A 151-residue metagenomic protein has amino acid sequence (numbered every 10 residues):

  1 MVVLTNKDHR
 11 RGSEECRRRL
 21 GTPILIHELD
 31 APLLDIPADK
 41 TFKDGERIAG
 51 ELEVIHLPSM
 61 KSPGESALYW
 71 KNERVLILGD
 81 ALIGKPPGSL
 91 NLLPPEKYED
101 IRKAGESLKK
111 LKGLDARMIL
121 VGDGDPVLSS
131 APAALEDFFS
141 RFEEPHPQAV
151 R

Functional and structural regions predicted by a protein language model:
M1-G50: Active-site HxH/HxHxD metal-binding segment of metal-dependent hydrolases
S13, I55-H56: Short helix-to-loop capping/linker segments positioned immediately adjacent to catalytic or ligand/cofactor-binding
L25-L29, L57, L78: Generic beta-sheet signal
G45, P58-S59: An acidic, phosphate/nucleotide-engaging active-site surface
E53, S59-V150: Metallo-beta-lactamase
